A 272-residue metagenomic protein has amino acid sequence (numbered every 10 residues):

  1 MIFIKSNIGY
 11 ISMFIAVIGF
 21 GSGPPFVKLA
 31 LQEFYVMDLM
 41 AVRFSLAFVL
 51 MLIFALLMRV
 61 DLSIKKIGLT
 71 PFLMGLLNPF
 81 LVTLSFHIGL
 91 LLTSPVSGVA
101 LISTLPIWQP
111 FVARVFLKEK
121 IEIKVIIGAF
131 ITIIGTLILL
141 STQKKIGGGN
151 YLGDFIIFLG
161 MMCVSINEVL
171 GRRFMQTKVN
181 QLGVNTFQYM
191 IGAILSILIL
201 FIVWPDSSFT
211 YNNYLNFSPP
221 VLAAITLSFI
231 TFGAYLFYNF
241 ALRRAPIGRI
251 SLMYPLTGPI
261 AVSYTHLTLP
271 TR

Functional and structural regions predicted by a protein language model:
M1-D38, G147-R173, L198, A224: Glycine-/small-residue-enriched transmembrane alpha-helix faces in small-molecule transporters and effluxers
G19, G23-P24, L52-I102, P110 (+2 more regions): Specific transmembrane alpha-helical segments of multi-pass solute transporters/efflux pumps, especially DMT/EamA
G19-F34, M40, L46, T83-T93 (+5 more regions): Juxtamembrane C-cap of transmembrane helices in multi-pass membrane transport proteins
G21, F48-V49, I133, A193-I194 (+1 more regions): Small-residue-rich packing faces within the transmembrane alpha-helices of Major Facilitator Superfamily
K28, M51, Q109-F111, G147-S208 (+1 more regions): Transmembrane alpha-helical segments that form core, pore/gating elements of small-molecule transporters/exporters
D38-V49, F86-K120, V125-A129, I247-Y264: Specific alpha-helical transmembrane segments that line the substrate/conduction pathway and gating interfaces
M51, I121-Q143, G153, S196 (+2 more regions): Hydrophobic transmembrane alpha-helices of multi-pass small-molecule transport proteins
T265-T271: Conserved small/polar residues in nucleotide/adenosyl-binding loops
